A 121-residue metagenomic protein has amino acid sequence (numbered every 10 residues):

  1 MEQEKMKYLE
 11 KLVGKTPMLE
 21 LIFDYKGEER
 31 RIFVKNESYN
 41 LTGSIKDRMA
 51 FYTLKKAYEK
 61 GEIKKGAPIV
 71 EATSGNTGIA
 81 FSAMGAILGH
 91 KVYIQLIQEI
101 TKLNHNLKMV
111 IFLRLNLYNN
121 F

Functional and structural regions predicted by a protein language model:
M1-F121: PLP-dependent amino-acid enzyme catalytic core
